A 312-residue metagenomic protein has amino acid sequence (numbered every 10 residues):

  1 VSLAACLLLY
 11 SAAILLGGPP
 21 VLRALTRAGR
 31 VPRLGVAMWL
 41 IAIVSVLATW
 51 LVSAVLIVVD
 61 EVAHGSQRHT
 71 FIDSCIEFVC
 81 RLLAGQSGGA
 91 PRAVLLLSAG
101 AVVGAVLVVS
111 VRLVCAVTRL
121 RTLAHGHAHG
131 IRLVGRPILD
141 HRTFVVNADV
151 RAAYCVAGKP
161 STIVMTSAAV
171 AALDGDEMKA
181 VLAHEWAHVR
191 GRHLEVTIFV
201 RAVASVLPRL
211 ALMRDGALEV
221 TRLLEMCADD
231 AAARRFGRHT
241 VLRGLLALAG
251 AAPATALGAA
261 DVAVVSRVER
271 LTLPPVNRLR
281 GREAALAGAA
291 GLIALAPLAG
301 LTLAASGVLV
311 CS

Functional and structural regions predicted by a protein language model:
S2-A4, S11-P20, L95-L123, L133 (+2 more regions): Cytosolic-facing loops and C-terminal tails of multi-pass membrane proteins
P19-A37: Membrane-interface helix-loop junction between the first two transmembrane segments
A48-D60, I76-H125: Transmembrane alpha-helices and immediately adjacent membrane-cytoplasm interface residues in multi-pass integral
A63-S87, L309-S312: Membrane-interfacial helical/loop segments at transmembrane boundaries in membrane proteins
A99-W186, G191: Peri-catalytic and regulatory segments of divalent metal-dependent proteins
W186-A202: Catalytic Zn2+-binding segment of zinc metalloproteases
F199-V200, G237-L246: Acidic/histidine metal-binding catalytic segments
R222-G237: An active-site-proximal "capping" alpha-helix that borders the catalytic cofactor pocket
